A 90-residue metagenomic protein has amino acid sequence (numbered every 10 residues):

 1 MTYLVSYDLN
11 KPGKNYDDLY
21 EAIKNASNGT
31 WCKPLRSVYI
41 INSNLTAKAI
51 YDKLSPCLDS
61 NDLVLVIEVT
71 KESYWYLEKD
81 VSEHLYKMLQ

Functional and structural regions predicted by a protein language model:
M1-T2, Q90: Absolute protein N-terminus
T2-K33: N-terminal first-folded block
G13, K48, W75: Loop/helix-junction capping segments adjacent to catalytic residues or to phosphate/diphosphate-binding pockets
L19-I23, K53, E78, L85: Non-catalytic interaction surface on structured domains
N25, G29-L63, I67-K71: Short, intrinsically disordered low-complexity segments
L58-Q90: C-terminal structural segments of small proteins and small subunits
